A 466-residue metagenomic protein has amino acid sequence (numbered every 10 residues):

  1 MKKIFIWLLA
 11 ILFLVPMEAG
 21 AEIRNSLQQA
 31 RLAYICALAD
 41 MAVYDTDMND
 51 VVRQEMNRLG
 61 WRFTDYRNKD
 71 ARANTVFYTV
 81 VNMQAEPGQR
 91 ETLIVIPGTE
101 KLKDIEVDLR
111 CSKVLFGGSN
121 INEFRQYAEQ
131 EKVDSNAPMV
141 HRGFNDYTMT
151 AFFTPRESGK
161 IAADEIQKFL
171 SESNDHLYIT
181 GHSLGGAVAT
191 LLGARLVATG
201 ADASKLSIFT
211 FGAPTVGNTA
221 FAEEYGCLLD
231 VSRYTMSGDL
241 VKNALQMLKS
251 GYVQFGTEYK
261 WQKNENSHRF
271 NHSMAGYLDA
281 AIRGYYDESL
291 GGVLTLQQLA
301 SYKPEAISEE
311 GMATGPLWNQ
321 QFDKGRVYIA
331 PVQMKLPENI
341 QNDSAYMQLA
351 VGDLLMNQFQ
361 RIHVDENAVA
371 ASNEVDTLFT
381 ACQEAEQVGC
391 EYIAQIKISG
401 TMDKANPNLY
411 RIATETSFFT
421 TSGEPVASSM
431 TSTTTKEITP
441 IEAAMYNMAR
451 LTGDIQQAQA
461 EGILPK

Functional and structural regions predicted by a protein language model:
W7-P16: Bacterial N-terminal signal peptides
A19-A21: Boundary at the C-terminal end of the N-terminal hydrophobic targeting segment
T64-T180, A198-K205, L228: A conserved cap/lid and substrate-binding interface adjacent to the catalytic center of lipid-processing enzymes
A163-A244: Serine-dependent carboxylesterase/thioesterase catalytic core of lipase-like alpha/beta-hydrolase/SGNH enzymes
T215, A306-R361, Q459-K466: A structural "domain/chain start" motif
A220-M312: Lipolytic serine-hydrolase domain surface
E310-G325, Q387, N406-P407, S417-K466: C-terminal/domain-edge helix-coil "capping" segments
Q358-S399: Short, solvent-exposed, polar/charged sequence segments at loop or secondary-structure edges
